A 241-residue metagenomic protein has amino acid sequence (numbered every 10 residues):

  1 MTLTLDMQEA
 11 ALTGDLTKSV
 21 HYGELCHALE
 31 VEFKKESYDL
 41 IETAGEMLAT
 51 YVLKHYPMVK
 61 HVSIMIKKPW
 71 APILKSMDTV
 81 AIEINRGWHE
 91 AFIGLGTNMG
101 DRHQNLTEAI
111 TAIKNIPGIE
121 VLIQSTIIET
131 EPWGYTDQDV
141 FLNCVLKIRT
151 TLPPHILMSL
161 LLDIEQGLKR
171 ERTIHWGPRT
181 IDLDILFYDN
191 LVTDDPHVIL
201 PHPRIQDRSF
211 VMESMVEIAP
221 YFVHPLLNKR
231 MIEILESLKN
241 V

Functional and structural regions predicted by a protein language model:
T2-A91, T97: N-terminal, polar/charged subdomain of small-to-medium soluble alpha/beta proteins
L3-L5, T97, K147-L152, F187-N190: Short beta-strand-to-loop capping motifs
D6-A11, E90, W133-V140, H155-M158 (+1 more regions): Flexible, gly/pro- and Lys/Arg-enriched active-site loops
A11-G23, E108, I113-P153: Short, surface-exposed acidic-centric catalytic microdomains
L48, V52-L53, I113-K114, L161: Hydrophobic C-terminal alpha-helix "anchor/cap" residues
K60, D78-V80, P117-I123, V140-C144 (+2 more regions): A generic structural signal for short beta-strands and their flanking turns/coil linkers
M65-P69, I127-E129, L186-Y188: Short loop/turn motifs enriched for small/polar and acidic residues
E90-I110, G118: Extended accessory regions or peripheral subdomains of proteins
